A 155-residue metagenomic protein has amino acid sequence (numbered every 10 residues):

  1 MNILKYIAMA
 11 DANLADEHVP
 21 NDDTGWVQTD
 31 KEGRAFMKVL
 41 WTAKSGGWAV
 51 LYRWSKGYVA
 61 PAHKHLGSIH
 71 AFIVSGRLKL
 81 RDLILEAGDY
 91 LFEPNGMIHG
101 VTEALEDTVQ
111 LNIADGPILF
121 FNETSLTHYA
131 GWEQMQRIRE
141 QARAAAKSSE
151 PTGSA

Functional and structural regions predicted by a protein language model:
M1-S45, L126-W132, R137-A155: A short, N-terminal "cap"/entry segment at the start of jelly-roll beta-barrel domains of the cupin/DSBH fold
F36, G67-I69, E106: Residues that flank catalytic or metal-binding motifs in active/ligand-binding sites
M37-V39, A49-L51, H70, Y90-F92: Conserved hydrophobic/aromatic beta-strand scaffold that supports enzyme active sites
S45-G47, K56-Y58, R77-K79, M97 (+1 more regions): Short, charged/polar surface micro-motifs in flexible loops or helix N-caps
V50-Y52, A60-H65, R81-L83, V101-E103: Short histidine-centered beta-strand/loop micro-motifs that create catalytic or ligand/metal-coordination sites
K56, H65-L80: Glycine- and acidic-residue-biased ligand/ion/polar-headgroup-sensing regions
L80-V101: Short acidic-glycine-tyrosine-enriched beta hairpin
N95-T124: Ligand-binding loop in jelly-roll beta-barrel domains
